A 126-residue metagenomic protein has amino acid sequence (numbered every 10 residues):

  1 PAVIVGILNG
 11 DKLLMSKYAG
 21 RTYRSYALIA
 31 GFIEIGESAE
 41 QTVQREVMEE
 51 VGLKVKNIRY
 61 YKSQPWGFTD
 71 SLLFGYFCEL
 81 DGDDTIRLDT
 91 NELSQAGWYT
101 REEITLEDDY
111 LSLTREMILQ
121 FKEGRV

Functional and structural regions predicted by a protein language model:
P1-L28, F32, K54-V55, C78-L80: N-terminal strand-loop-strand
V3, L72-F74, S94: Change "...and in nucleic-acid phosphodiester-cleaving endonucleases..." to "...and in nucleic-acid processing enzymes
V5, L88-D89: Short secondary-structure boundary/capping segments
R21, E34-I35, F68, L106: Glycine-/small-residue-rich active-site loops that bind phosphorylated ligands and cofactors
T22-Y26, D89-V126: Nudix hydrolase/Nudix homology domain
L28-K62, Y76: The catalytic Nudix box helix
Q64-R87: Active-site-adjacent beta-strand/loop module that shapes the phosphate/pyrophosphate-binding cleft
